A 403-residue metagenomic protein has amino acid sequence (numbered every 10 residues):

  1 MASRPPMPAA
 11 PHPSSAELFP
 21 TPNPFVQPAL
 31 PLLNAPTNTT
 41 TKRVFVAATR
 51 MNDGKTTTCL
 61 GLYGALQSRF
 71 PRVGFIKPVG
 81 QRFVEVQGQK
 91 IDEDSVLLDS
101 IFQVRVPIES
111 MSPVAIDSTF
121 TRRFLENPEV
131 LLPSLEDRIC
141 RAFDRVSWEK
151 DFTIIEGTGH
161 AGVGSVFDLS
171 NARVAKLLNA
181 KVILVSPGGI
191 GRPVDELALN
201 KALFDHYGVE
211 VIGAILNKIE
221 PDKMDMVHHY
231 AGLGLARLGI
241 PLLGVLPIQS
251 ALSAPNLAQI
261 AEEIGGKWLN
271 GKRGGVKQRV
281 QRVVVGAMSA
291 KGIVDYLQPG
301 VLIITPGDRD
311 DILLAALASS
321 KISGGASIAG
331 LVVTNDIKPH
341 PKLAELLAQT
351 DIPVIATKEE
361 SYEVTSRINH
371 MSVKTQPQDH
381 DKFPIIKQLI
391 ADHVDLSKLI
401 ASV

Functional and structural regions predicted by a protein language model:
A2-D53, A65-Q67: Extreme N-terminal, non-catalytic leader segments that precede Walker-type/kinase nucleotide-binding cores
N38, V146-E149, I293-V301, K321-S327: Flexible, charged surface loops at secondary-structure boundaries
A48-D53, T57-P133: N-terminal phosphate/diphosphate-binding loop that engages ATP/GTP or pyrophosphate donors across diverse enzyme folds
A48-R50, P78-V79, S110-M111, E156-G159 (+8 more regions): Fold-independent oxyanion-binding glycine-rich loops and adjacent beta-strand/coil segments at enzyme active sites
S112-D117, P128-P133, L233-S253, W268: Ligand-binding beta-strand-loop-alpha-helix segment within the catalytic cores of soluble metabolic enzymes
R123-V166, A172-A175: Phosphate-binding/switch loop-helix module in NTP-utilizing enzymes
G157-I240, L302, D308-Q378: Conserved catalytic-core segment of NTP-binding enzymes
Q249-D308, S372-V403: Non-catalytic interface/targeting segments
